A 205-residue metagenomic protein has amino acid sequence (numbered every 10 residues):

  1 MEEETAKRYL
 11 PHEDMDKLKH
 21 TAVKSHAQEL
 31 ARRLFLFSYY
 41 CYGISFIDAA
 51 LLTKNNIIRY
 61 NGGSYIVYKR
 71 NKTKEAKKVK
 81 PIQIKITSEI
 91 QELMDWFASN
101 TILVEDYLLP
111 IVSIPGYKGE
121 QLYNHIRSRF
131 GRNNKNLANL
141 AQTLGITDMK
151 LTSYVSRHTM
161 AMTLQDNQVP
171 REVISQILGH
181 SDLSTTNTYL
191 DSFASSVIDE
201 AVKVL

Functional and structural regions predicted by a protein language model:
M1-F46, A50: Basic, Lys/Arg- and aromatic-enriched nucleic-acid-binding interface segment
K7, H26-E29, R129, S153-Y154 (+1 more regions): Residue-level marker of regulatory loop/turn positions in helix-turn-helix DNA-binding domains and in histidine
Y9, R70-K74, P115, L178-K203: Catalytic-site neighborhood detector that most strongly recognizes the C-terminal catalytic loop/helix of tyrosine
M15, T87-T147: Active-site/catalytic core of tyrosine-dependent DNA strand-transfer enzymes
A22-S25, N71-K85, E120-R129, D148-T152: Short, contiguous acidic/charged loop-to-helix segments that flank catalytic cores in large enzymes
L51-D95: Conserved tyrosine-mediated DNA breakage-rejoining catalytic core shared by Y-recombinases
N56-S64, K150, V169-T188: Short, polar N-cap/turn motifs at the start of nucleic acid-interacting alpha helices
N134-Q176: Short, basic (Lys/Arg/His-rich) helix/loop patches that form interaction surfaces in the mid-to-C-terminal regions
